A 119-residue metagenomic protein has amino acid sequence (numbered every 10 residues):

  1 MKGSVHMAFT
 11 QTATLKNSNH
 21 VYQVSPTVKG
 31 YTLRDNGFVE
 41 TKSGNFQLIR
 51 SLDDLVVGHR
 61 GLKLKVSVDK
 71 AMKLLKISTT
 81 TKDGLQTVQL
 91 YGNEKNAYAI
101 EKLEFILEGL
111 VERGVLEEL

Functional and structural regions predicted by a protein language model:
K2-N36, L119: Terminal, regulation- and interaction-focused segments at domain boundaries
S4-A13, V39-V56, F105-G114: Charged, low-complexity, helix/coiled-coil-prone segments
V5, T12-K16, I49, R60 (+1 more regions): A near-ubiquitous, low-amplitude feature marking generic local secondary-structure context
F9, S25-T27, Y31, S51-G58 (+2 more regions): Hydrophobic transmembrane alpha-helix bundles
N17-N19, N36, N45, N93-N96: Detector for Asparagine
T27-M72, T80: Ser/Thr-rich, low-complexity intrinsically disordered terminal regions
S67-L119: C-terminal basic regulatory modules in eukaryotic proteins
